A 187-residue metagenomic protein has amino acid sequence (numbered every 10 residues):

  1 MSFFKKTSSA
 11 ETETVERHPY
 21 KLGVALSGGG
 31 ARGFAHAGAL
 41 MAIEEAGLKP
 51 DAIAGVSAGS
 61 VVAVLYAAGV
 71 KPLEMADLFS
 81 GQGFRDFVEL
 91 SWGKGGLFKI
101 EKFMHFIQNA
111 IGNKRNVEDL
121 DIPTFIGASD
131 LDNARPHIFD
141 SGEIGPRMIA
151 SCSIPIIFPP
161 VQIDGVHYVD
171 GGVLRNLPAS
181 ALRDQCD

Functional and structural regions predicted by a protein language model:
M1-V56, V64-D187: Patatin-like phospholipase
